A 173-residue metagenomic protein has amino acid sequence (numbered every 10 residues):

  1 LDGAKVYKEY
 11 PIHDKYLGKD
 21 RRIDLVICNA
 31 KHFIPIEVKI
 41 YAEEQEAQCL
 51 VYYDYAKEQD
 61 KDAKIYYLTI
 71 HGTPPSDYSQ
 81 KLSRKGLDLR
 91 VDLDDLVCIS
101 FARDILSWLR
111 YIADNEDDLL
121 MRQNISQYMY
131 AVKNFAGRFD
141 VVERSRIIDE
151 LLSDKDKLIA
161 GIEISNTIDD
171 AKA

Functional and structural regions predicted by a protein language model:
L1-A173: Charged, terminal alpha-helix-loop-beta segments that serve as non-catalytic nucleic-acid engagement and/or assembly
